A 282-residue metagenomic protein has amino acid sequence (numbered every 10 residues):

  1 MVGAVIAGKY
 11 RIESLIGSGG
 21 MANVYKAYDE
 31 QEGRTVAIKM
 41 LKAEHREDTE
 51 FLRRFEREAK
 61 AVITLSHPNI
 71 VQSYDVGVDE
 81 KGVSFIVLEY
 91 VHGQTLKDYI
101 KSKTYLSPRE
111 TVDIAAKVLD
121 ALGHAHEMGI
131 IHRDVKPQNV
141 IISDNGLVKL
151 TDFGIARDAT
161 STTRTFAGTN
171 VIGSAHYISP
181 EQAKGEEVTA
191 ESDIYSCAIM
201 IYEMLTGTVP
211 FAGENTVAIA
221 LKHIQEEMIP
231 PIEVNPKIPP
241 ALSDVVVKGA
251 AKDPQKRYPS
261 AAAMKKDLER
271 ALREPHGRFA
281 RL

Functional and structural regions predicted by a protein language model:
E13-G19, V24: Protein kinase glycine-rich loop
K42-T64: AlphaC helix of the eukaryotic protein kinase fold
T49, D144-E187: Activation segment of protein kinases
D75-G77: A short, aromatic-enriched beta-strand patch in the conserved N-lobe beta-sheet of the protein kinase catalytic domain
K81-T95, Y99: Conserved short submotifs of the Hanks-type protein kinase catalytic core that shape the nucleotide-binding pocket
I114-A115: Activation segment signature within eukaryotic-like protein kinase domains
V118-I130: Protein kinase catalytic-loop region centered on the HRD/HxD motif
H176-G277: C-terminal lobe helix-coil module of Hanks-type protein kinase domains
